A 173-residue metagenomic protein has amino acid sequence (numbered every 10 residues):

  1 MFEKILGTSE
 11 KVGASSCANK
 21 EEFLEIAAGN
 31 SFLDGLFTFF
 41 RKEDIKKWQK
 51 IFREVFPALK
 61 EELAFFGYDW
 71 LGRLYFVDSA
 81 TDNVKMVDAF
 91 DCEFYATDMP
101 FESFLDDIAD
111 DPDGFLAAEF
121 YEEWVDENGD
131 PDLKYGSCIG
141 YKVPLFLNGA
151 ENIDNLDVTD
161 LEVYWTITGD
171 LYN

Functional and structural regions predicted by a protein language model:
M1-V84, I139-N173: A surface-exposed partner-binding patch
D44, V87, E122-D126: Short, surface-exposed, charged/polar-biased interaction segments
K85-E119: Compact, glycine/acidic-enriched structural inserts
L105-L156, D160: An amphipathic alpha-helical core segment
